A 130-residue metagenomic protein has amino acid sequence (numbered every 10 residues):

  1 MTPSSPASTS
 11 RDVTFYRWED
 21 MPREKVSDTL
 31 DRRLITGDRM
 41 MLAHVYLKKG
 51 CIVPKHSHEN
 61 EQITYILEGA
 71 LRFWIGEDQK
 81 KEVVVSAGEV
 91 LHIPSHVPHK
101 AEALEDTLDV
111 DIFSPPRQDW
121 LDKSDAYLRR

Functional and structural regions predicted by a protein language model:
M1-R39, A43, A126-R130: A short, N-terminal "cap"/entry segment at the start of jelly-roll beta-barrel domains of the cupin/DSBH fold
T14, W74, S86, V90-P94 (+2 more regions): A beta-strand edge to alpha-helix "cap/lid" segment located at domain peripheries
V26-D28, A43-S57: Conserved short histidine dyad/triad with adjacent acidic residue
R39-M40, N60, E68, D106 (+1 more regions): ATP/adenylate-binding site constellation spanning eukaryotic-like Ser/Thr protein kinases, ABC-transporter
A43, I52-V53, G69-W74, V90-L91: Short beta-strand segments in beta-sandwich/barrel cores
K48, V85-P98, E102: Conserved metal-binding segment of the jelly-roll/cupin
S57, I63-A87, V97: A short beta-strand-loop-beta hairpin characteristic of the jelly-roll/cupin
S95-D119: Ligand-binding loop in jelly-roll beta-barrel domains
